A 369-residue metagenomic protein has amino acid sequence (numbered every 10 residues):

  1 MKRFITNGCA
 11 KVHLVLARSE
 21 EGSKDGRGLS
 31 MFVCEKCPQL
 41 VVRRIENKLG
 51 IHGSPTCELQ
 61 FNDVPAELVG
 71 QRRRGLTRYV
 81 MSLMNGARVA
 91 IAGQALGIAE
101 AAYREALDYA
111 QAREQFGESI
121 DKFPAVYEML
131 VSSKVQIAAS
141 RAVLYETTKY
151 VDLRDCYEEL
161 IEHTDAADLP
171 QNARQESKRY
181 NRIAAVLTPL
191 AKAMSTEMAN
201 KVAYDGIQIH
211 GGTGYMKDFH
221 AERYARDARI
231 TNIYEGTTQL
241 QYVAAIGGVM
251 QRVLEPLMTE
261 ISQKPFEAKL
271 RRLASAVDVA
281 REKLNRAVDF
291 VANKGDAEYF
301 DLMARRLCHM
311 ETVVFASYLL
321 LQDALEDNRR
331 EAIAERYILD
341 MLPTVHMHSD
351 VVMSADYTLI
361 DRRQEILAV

Functional and structural regions predicted by a protein language model:
M1-L40: A short core secondary-structure module
I5-N7, Q175-S262, R336, L342-V369: Alpha-helix capping/hinge segments and adjacent helical runs
E35-Q39, P55-A87, R104-D121, L254-E260 (+1 more regions): A glycine-rich, basic-preceded beta-loop-alpha segment at the flavin cofactor/substrate interface of flavin-utilizing
M84, R88-I91, K122-A125, M129-S132 (+4 more regions): Non-transmembrane, amphipathic alpha-helical segments
A112-V135, Y150: Terminal amphipathic helices with adjacent charged low-complexity linkers/tails
A138-K192, V288-L302, L321-L325: C-terminal helix-coil-helix/basic helical segment that borders enzyme active sites and/or dimer interfaces and provides
R252, E260, K264-V369: C-terminal amphipathic alpha-helical interaction region
